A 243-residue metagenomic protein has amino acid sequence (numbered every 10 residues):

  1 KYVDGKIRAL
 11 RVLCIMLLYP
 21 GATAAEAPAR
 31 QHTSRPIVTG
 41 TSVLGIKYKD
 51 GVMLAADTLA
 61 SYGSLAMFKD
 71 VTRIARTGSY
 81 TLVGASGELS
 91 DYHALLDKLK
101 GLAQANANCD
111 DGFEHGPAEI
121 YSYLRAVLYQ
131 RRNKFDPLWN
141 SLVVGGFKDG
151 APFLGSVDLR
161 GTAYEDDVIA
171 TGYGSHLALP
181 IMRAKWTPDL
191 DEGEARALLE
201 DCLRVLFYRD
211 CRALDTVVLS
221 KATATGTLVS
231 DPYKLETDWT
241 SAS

Functional and structural regions predicted by a protein language model:
Y2, L13-S243: Long, low-complexity N-terminal extensions
R8-R11: Short, low-complexity, charge-dense intrinsically disordered segments
